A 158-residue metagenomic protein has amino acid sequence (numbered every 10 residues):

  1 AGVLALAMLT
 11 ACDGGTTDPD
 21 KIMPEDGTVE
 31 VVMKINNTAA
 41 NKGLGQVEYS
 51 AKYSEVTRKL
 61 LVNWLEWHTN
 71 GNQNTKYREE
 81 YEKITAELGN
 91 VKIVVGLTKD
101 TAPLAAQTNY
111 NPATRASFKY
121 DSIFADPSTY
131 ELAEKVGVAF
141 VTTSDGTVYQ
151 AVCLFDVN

Functional and structural regions predicted by a protein language model:
A1-L4: Sec-dependent N-terminal signal peptides
A7-A11: C-terminal motif of bacterial Sec signal peptides marking the signal peptidase cleavage site
D13-T17: Bacterial signal peptide processing site
D18-G89, E134-V136: Short, well-ordered surface patches within globular domains
E80-N158: A well-ordered secondary-structure block
